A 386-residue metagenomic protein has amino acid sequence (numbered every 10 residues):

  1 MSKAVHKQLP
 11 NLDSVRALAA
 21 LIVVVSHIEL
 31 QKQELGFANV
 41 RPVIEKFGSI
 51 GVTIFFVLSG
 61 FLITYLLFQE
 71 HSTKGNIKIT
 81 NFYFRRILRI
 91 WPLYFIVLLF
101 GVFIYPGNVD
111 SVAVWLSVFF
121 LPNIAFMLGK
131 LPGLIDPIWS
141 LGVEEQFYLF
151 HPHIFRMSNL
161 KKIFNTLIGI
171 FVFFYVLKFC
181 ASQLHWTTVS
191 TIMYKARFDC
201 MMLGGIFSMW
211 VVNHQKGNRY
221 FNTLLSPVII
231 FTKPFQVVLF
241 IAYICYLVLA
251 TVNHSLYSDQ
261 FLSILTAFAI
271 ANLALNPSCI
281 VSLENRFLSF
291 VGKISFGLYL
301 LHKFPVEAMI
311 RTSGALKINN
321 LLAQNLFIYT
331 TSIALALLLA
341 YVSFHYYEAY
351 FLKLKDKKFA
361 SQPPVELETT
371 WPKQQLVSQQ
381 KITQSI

Functional and structural regions predicted by a protein language model:
K7-P10, V40-V52, L131-V143, Q183-L203 (+2 more regions): Interfacial loop-to-helix transition and helix-capping segments at the boundaries of transmembrane helices
P10-Q69, I90-L93, F119-P122, F126 (+7 more regions): Functionally critical transmembrane alpha-helices in membrane proteins and complexes, commonly lining
L21-E29, F103, L121-A125, I170-A181 (+3 more regions): Aromatic-anchored segments of alpha-helical transmembrane domains
S49, I206, K233-A349: Alpha-helical transmembrane segments of multi-pass integral membrane proteins
S49-V52, F68-I104, L116, S140-Y148 (+8 more regions): Transmembrane alpha-helical segments and their boundary/interface "anchor" motifs in multi-pass integral membrane
I77, F84, W91-V143, F174-I192 (+2 more regions): Membrane-interface helix-loop-helix regions
E145-F173, M209-P234, N320: Solvent-exposed interhelical
N285-R286, M309-A315, A349-I386: Membrane-proximal cytoplasmic C-terminal regulatory module of class A 7TM GPCRs
